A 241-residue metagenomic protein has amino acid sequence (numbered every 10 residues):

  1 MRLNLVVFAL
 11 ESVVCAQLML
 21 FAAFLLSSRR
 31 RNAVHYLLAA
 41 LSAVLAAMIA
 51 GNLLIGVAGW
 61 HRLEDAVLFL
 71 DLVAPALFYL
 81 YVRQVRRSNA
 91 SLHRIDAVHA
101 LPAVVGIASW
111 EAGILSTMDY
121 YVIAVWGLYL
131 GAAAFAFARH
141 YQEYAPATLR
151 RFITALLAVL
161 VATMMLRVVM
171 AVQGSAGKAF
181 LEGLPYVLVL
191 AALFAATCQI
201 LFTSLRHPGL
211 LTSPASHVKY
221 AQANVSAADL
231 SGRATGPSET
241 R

Functional and structural regions predicted by a protein language model:
M1-Q17: Hydrophobic transmembrane alpha-helical segments in integral membrane proteins
R2-L3, F21-N32, L54-A58: Short, hydrophobic transmembrane alpha-helix segments
V13-Q17, A66-L77, A124-V125, L188-L193: Membrane-embedded alpha-helical segments of multi-pass membrane proteins, especially the transmembrane helices
L20-L25, L70-A97: Internal transmembrane alpha-helix with an interfacial aromatic "cap," most often the third helix
S28-A50, D119-S175, A179-A196: Alpha-helical transmembrane segments of multi-pass integral membrane proteins
V57-R62, W110-Y120: Membrane-interface helix caps and helix-loop-helix hairpins in membrane proteins
R83-Q84, A90-G113, A124: A gly/proline- and charged-residue-enriched helix-loop-helix capping module
L205-R241: Membrane-proximal linker segments that couple transmembrane helices to downstream signaling/catalytic modules
